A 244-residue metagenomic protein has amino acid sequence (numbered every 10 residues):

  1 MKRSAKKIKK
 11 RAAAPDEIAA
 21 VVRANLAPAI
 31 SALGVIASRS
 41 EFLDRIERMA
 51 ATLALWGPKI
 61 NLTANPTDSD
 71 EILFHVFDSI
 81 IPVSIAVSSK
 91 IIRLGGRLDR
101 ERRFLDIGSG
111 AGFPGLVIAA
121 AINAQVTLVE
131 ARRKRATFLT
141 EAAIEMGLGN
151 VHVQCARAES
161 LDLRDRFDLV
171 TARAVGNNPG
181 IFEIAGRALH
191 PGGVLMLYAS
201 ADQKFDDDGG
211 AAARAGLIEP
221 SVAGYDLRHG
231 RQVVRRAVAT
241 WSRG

Functional and structural regions predicted by a protein language model:
M1-R100, L105, K134-T137, E141-V151: Class I SAM-dependent transferase core
R3-K6, G115-V117, T127-G244: S-adenosylmethionine
D99-E101, N123, G192: A general structural motif
D106-G110: Conserved S-adenosyl-L-methionine
A111-N123: Conserved SAM-binding loop of SAM-dependent methyltransferases across substrates and taxa, primarily the Class I
